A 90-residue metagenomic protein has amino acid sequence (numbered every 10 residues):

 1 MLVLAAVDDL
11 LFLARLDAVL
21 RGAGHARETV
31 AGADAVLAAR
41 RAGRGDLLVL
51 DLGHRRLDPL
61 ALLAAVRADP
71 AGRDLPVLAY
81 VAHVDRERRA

Functional and structural regions predicted by a protein language model:
M1-L10: Conserved acidic segment of CheY-like receiver
L11-A18: Amphipathic alpha1 helix at the N-terminus of the CheY-like receiver
G24-G32: Short hydrophobic/Thr-rich beta-strand motif most characteristic of the beta2 strand and flanking loop of CheY-like
G32-L47: Acidic, metal-coordinating helix/loop segments flanking the phosphotransfer/catalytic sites of two-component signaling
L50-V66: Conserved phosphotransfer microenvironments
R67-R73: Conserved phosphotransfer cores of two-component systems
D74-H83: A short, hydrophobic beta-strand element within the central beta-sheet of small alpha/beta folds
V84-A90: Alpha4 helix (beta4-alpha4-beta5 surface) of REC/receiver domains from two-component response regulators
